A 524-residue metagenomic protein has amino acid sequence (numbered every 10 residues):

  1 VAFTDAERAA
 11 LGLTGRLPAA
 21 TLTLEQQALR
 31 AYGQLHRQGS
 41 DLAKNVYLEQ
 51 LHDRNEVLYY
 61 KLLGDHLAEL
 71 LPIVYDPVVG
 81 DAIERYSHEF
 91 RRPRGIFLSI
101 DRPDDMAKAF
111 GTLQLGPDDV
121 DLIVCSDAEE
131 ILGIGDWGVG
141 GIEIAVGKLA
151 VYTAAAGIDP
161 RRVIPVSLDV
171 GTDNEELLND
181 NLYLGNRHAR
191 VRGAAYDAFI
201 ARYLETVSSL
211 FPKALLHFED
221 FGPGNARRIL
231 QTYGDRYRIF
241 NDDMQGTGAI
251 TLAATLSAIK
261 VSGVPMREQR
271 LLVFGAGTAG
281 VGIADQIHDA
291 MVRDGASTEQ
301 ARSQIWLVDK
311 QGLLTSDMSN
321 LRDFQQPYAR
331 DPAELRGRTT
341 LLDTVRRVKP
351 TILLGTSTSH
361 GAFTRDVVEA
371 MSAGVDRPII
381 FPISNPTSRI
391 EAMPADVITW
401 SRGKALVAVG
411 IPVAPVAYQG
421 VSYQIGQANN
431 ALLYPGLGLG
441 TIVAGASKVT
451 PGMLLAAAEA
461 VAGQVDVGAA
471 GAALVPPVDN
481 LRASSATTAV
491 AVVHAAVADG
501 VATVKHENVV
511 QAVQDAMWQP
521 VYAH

Functional and structural regions predicted by a protein language model:
V1-R238, A495, P520-H524: N-terminal ligand-binding/catalytic initiation module
A9, L13-R16, H88-R91, E129 (+15 more regions): Generic secondary-structure signature for well-ordered alpha-helical cores
L24-A28, E56, Y75, V79 (+19 more regions): Generic structural signal for well-ordered, non-membrane alpha-helical segments in soluble metabolic enzymes
A109-G111, G133-I144, E175-L182, A226-T232 (+7 more regions): Short acidic, glycine/serine/threonine-rich loops at helix termini
R236, N241-I352, T503: Glycine-rich phosphate/diphosphate-binding loop of Rossmann-like nucleotide-binding domains
D242-G246, S262, P378, P382-A512: Adenosine-phosphate binding glycine-rich loop
A329-P415: Rossmann-like adenosine-cofactor binding region
